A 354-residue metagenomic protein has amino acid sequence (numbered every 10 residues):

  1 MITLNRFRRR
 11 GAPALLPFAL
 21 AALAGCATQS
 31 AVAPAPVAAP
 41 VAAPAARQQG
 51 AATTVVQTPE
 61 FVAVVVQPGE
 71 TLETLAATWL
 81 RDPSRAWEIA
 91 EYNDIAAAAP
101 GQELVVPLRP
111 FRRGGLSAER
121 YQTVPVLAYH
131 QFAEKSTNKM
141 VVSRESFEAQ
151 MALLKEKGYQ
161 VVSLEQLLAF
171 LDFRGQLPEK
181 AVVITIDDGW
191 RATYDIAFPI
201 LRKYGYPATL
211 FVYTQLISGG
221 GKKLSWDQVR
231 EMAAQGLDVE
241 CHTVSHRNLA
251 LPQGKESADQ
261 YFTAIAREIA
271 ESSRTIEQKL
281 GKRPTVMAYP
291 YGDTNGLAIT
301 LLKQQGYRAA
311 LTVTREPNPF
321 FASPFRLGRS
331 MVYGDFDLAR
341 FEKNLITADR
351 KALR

Functional and structural regions predicted by a protein language model:
I2-L16: Bacterial N-terminal signal peptides that target proteins for export
A33, V41-T58, R81-E119: Extracellular LysM carbohydrate-binding repeats and other cell-envelope/extracellular binding modules
T71-T74: Intrinsic disorder/low-complexity polar-acidic segments
R112-I184, W190-Y194, H246-R354: C-terminal active-site subregion of NodB/CE4 polysaccharide deacetylases
E119-R120, F198-Y206, L224-V244: Acidic (Asp/Glu)-rich catalytic clusters
Y206-W226: A short, conserved beta-to-alpha structural element at the edge of catalytic cores that scaffolds binding
